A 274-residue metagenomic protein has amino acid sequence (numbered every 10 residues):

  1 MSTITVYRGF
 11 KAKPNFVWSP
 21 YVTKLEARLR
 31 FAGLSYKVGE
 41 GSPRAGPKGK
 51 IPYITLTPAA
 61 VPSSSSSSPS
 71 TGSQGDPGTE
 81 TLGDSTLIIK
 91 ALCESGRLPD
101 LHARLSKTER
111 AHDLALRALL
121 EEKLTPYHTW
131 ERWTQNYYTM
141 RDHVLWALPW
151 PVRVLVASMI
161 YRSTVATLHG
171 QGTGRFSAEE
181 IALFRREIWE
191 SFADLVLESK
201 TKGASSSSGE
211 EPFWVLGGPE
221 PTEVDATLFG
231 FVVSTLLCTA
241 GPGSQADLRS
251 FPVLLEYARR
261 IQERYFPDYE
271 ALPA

Functional and structural regions predicted by a protein language model:
S2-A157: GST-like domain detector, emphasizing the conserved glutathione-binding G-site in the N-terminal thioredoxin-like
K24, R28-F31, A91, F184-L195 (+1 more regions): Amphipathic alpha-helical segments that form well-ordered structural scaffolds and often line/cohere around active
G83-D84, A115, L119, V165-A166 (+3 more regions): Catalytic cores of nucleic-acid editing and processing enzymes, centered on the cytidine/adenosine deaminase
P126-V253: GST-like fold's C-terminal all-alpha helical module
E256: Divalent-cation-assisted or electrostatically stabilized phosphate/pyrophosphate-binding catalytic cores
R259-A274: C-terminal helix/juxtamembrane-tail motif
